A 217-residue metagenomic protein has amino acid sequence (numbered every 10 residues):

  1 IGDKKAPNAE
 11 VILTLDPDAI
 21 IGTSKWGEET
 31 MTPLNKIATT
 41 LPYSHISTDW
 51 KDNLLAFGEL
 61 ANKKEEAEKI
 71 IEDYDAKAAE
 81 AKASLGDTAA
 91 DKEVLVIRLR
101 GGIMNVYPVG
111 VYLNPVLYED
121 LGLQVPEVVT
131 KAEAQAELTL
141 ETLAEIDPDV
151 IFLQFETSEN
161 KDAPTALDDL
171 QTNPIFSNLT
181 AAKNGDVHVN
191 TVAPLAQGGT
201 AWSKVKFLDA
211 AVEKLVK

Functional and structural regions predicted by a protein language model:
I1-K4, P126-A134, L179-T180: Short, solvent-exposed loop/beta-turn-alpha elements that line the ligand-binding surface or hinge of extracytoplasmic
I1-L13, A19: A short, structured surface patch at a secondary-structure boundary
D3-K4, G22, Y43, L153: Short beta-strand and adjacent tight-turn residues that come in two discontinuous sequence segments and form the edges
D16-I21, T39, L143, D147-I151: Proline-aspartate-enriched helix->loop->beta-strand connector
E29-P33, I37-G101, Q197-K217: Extracytoplasmic substrate-binding proteins
T88, A134-E156, N160: Ligand-binding pocket segment of bilobal, Venus flytrap-like solute-binding proteins
N105-Q135: Alpha-helical, coiled-coil/dimerization segments enriched in small aliphatic residues
D149-K217: Structured C-terminal subdomain patch of bacterial secreted/periplasmic proteins
